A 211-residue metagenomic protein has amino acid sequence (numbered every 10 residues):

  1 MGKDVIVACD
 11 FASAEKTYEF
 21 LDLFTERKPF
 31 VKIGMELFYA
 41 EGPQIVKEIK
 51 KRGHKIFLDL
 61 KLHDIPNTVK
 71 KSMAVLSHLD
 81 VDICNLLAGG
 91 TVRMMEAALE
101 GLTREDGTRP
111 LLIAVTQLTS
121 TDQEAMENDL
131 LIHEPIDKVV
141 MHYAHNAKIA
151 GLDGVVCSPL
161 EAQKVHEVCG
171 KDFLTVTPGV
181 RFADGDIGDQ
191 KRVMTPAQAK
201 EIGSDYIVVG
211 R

Functional and structural regions predicted by a protein language model:
M1-F20, A162-G170, M194: N-terminal amphipathic alpha-helix/helix-capping segment at the start of soluble metabolic enzymes
G2, T68-D153, E161, V168-D172 (+1 more regions): Conserved anion-binding
K3-C9, V31-I33, I56-L60, C84-L86 (+4 more regions): Hydrophobic faces of well-ordered beta-strands that scaffold small-molecule active sites in alpha/beta enzyme cores
A8-A12, G34-F38, H63-I65, G89 (+3 more regions): Active-site beta-loop-alpha junctions enriched in small/polar residues
A12-F24, N67-V75, I136-N146, R192-Q198: Short, acidic/polar
E26, R52, L79, A150 (+1 more regions): Structural motif
F30-I83: Metabolite-binding pocket within alpha/beta catalytic cores that recognizes anionic/polar moieties
L79-V92, G179-F182, D189-R211: Glycine-rich phosphate-binding active-site loops on the catalytic face of alpha/beta enzymes
